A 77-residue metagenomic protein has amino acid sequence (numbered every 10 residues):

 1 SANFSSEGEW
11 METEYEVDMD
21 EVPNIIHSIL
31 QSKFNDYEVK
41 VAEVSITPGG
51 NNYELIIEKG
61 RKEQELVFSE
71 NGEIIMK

Functional and structural regions predicted by a protein language model:
S1-K77: Interaction-mediating elements
